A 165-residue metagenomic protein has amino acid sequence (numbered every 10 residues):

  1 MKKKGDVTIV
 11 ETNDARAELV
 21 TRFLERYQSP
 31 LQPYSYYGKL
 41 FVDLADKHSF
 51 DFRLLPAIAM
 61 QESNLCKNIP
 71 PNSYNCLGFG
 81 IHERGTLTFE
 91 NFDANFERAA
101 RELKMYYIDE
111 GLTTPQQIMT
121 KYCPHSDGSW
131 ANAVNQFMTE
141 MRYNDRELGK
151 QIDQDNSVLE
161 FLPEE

Functional and structural regions predicted by a protein language model:
M1-Y37, F137-E164: N-terminal export signals and maturation junctions of secreted/periplasmic proteins
K3-K4, T8-R26, M60-L112: Peptidoglycan-targeting cell-wall enzymes and recognition modules
E18, R22, K39-D43, P56 (+3 more regions): Solvent-exposed, polar/charged alpha-helical surfaces in well-ordered, non-transmembrane soluble domains, broadly
L31-Y37, R53-A57, D109-K121: Surface-exposed patches in mature extracellular/periplasmic domains of secreted proteins
K39-D46, F50-N64: Short, functionally critical alpha-helical segments immediately adjacent to catalytic or ligand/cofactor-binding
D51, N64-P71, P124-A131: Secretory-pathway/luminal and periplasmic proteins that interact with or process carbohydrate-rich
H82-E165: Non-catalytic cell-wall polysaccharide-engagement segments
